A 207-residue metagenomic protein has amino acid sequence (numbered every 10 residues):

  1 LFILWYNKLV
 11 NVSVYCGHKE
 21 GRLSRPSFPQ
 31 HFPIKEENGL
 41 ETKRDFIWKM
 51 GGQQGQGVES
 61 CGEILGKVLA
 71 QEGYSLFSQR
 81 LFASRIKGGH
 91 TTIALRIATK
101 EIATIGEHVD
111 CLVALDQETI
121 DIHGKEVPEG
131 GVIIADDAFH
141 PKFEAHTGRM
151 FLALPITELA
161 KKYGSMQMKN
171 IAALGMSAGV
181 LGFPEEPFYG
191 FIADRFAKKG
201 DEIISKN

Functional and structural regions predicted by a protein language model:
L9, H31: Cationic, low-complexity basic patches in intrinsically disordered or flexible, solvent-exposed regions
N11-S13, S24-S27: Serine residues within intrinsically disordered or low-complexity segments
K19-G21, F28, K35-E37: Charged/polar low-complexity intrinsically disordered segments
F32-N207: Active-site cofactor/cluster-binding pocket
